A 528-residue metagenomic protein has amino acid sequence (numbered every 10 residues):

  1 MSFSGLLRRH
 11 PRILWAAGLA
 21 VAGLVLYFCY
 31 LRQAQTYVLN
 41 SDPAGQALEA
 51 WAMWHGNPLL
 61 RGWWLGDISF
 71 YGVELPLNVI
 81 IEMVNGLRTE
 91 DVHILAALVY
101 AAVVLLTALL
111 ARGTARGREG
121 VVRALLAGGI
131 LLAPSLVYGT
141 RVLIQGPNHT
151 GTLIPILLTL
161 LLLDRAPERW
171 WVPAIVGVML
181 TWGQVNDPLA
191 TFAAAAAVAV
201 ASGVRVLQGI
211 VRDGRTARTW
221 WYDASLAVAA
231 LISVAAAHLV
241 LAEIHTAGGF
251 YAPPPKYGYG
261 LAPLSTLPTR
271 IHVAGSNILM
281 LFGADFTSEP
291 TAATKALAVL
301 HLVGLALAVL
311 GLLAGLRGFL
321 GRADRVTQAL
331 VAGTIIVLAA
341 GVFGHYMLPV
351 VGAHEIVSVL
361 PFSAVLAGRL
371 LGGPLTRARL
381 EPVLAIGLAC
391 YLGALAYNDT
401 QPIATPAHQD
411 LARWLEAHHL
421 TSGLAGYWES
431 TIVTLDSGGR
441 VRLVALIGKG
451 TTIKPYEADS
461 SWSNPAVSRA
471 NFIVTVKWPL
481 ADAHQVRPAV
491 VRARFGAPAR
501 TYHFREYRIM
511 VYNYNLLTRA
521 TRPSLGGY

Functional and structural regions predicted by a protein language model:
S2, R8-R9, R118, V206-S225 (+2 more regions): Membrane-interface helix-loop-helix junctions at transmembrane boundaries of multi-pass membrane enzymes, predominantly
R12-A22, V228, I232, A323 (+1 more regions): Signature aromatic-anchored transmembrane alpha helix within multi-pass, membrane-resident enzymes that catalyze glycan
G45-W51, W64-L87, V273-S288: Short hydrophobic/aromatic helix or loop-helix immediately within or flanking a transmembrane segment in polytopic
M53, I156-V172, G209: Membrane-interface transmembrane helices that cradle and orient dolichyl/undecaprenyl
D67, Y71, G117-D164, N186 (+2 more regions): Membrane-interface micro-motifs in multi-pass membrane enzymes
I94-R118, L158, L310-L313: Transmembrane-helix motifs of polytopic, lipid-linked glycan transferases
N148-P155, F192, K295-V309, D324-L375: Hydrophobic/aromatic-rich transmembrane helices and adjacent perimembrane loops
V172-A195: Membrane-interface alpha helices of multi-pass inner-membrane proteins
